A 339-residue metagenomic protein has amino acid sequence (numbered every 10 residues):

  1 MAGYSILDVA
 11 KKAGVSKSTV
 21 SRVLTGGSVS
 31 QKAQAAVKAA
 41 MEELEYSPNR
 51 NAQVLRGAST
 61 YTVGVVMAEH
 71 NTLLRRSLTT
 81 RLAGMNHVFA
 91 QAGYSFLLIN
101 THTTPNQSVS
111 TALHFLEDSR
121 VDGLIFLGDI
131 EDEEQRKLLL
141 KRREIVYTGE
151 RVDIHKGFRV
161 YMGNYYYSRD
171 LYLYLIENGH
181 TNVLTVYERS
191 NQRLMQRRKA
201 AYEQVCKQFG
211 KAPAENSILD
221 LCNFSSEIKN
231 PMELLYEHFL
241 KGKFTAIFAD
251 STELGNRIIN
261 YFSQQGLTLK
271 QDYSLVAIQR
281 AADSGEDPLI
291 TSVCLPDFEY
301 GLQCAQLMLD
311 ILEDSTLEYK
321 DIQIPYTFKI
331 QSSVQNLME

Functional and structural regions predicted by a protein language model:
M1, S5, A58, V65-L173 (+2 more regions): Alpha-helical recognition/docking segments in bacterial nutrient-uptake and carbohydrate-utilization systems
M1-S59: N-terminal helix-turn-helix DNA-binding module of bacterial transcription factors
K17-T19, L55-T72, N182-R189: Short beta-strand segments enriched in small/hydrophobic residues
A36, R76-Q91, Y167-L171, R193-P213 (+3 more regions): Short, solvent-exposed amphipathic alpha-helices that sit in or adjacent to ligand/effector-binding or catalytic
F89-T101, E203-E227: Short beta-strand elements in bilobed, periplasmic/extracellular small-molecule ligand-binding domains
F158-T185, A200, E227-Y236, G255 (+1 more regions): Hydrophobic alpha-helical segments within soluble ligand-binding/sensing domains
L171-G210, K320-Q335: An alpha-beta-alpha
Y236-E339: Flexible loop/turn connectors
